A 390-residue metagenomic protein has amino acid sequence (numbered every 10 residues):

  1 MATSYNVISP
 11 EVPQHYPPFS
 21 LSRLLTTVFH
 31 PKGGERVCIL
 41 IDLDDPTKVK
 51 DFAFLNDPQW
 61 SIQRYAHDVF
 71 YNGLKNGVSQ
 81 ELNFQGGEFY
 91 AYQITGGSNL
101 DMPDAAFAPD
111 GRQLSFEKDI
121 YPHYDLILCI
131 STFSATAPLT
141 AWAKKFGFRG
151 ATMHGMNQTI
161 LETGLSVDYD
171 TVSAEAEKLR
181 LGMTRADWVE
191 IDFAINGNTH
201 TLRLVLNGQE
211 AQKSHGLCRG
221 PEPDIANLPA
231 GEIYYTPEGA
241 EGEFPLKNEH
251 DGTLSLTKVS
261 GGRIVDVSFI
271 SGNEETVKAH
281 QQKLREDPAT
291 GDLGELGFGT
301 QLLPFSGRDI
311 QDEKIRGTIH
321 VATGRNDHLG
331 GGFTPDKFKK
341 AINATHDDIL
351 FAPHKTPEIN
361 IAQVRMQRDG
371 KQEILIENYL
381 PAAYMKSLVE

Functional and structural regions predicted by a protein language model:
M1-E243, N248-E249, Q363-E390: Active-site bordering "gate/hinge" segments that shape substrate access to catalytic or cofactor-binding pockets
P138-A141, E162-L165, R203-L206, S214-L217 (+5 more regions): A short secondary-structure junction signal
A186, G252, V259, I264 (+2 more regions): A broad structural signal for short, well-ordered beta-strand segments within beta-sheet-rich domains
I233-K278: Oxyanion-binding "anion nests"
A240, T253, D292, I315-G317 (+1 more regions): A generic structural signal for well-ordered coil/turn residues at beta-strand boundaries that shape enzyme active-site
D266-P335, M366: Dual-mode signal for accessory low-complexity, basic/Gly-rich regions
I315-V321, R325-V389: Internal helix-turn-beta structural module
